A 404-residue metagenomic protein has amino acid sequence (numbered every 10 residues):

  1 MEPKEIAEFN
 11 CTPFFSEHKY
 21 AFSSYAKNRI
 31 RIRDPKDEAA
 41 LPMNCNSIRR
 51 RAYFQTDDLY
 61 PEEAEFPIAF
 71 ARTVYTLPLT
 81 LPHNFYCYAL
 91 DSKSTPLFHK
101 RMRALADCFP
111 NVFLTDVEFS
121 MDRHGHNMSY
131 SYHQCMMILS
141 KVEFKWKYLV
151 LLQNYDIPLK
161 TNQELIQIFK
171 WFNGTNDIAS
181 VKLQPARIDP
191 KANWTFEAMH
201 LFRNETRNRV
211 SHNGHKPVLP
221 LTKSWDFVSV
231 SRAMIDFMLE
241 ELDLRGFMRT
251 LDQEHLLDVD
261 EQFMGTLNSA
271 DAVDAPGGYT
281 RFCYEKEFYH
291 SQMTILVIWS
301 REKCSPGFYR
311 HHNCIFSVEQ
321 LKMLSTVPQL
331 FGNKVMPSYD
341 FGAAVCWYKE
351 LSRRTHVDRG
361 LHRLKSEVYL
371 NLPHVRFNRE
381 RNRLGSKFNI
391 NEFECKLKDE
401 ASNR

Functional and structural regions predicted by a protein language model:
M1-R404: ER/Golgi luminal nucleotide-sugar-dependent glycosyltransferases, focusing on the catalytic module
